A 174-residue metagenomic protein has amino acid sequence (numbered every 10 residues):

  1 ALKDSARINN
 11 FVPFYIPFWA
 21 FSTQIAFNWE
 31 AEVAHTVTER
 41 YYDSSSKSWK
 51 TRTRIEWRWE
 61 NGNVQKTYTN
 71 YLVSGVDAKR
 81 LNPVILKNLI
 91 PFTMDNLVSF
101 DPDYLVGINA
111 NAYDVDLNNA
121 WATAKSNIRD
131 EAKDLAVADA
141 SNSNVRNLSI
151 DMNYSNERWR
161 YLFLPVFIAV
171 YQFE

Functional and structural regions predicted by a protein language model:
A1-F173: Charged, low-complexity helical/coil segments in non-catalytic cytosolic or luminal regions
